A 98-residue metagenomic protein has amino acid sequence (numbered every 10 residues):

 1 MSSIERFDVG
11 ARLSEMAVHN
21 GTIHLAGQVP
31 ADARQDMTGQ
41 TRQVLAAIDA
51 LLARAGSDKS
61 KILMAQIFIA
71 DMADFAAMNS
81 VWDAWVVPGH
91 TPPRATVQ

Functional and structural regions predicted by a protein language model:
M1-L63, I69-Q98: N-terminal presequence-like segments and the immediate start of the first folded domain
